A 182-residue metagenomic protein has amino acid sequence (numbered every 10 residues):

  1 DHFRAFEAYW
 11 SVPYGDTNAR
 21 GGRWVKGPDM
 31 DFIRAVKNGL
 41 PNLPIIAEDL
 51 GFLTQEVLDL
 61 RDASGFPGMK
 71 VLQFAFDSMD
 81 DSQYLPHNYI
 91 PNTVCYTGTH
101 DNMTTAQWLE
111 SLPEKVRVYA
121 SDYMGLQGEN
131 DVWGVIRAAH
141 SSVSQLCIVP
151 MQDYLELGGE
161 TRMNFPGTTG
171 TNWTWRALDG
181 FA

Functional and structural regions predicted by a protein language model:
D1-A182: Catalytic cores of glycan-processing enzymes that make or break glycosidic bonds
